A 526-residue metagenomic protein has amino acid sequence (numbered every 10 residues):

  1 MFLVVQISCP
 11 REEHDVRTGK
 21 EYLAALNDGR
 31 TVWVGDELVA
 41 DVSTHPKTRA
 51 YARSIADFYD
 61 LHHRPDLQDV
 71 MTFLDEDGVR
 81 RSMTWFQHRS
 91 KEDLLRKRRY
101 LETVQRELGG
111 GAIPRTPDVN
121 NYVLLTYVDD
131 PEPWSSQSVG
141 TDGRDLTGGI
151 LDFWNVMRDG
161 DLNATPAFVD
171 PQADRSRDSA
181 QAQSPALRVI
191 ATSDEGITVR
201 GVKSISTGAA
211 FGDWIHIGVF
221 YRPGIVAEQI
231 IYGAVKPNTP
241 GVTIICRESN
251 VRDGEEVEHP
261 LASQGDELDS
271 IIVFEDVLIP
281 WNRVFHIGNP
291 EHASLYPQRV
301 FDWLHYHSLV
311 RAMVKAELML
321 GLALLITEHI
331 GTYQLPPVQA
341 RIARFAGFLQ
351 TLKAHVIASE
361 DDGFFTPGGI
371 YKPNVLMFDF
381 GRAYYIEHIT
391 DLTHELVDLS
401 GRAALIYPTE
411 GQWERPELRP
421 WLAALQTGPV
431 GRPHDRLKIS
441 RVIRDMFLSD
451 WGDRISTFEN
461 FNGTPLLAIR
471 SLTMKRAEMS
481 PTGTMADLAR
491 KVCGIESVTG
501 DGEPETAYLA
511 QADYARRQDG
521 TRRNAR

Functional and structural regions predicted by a protein language model:
C9-F73: Acidic/polar, glycine-rich intrinsically disordered N-terminal extensions of enzymes
R49, R53, N155-R158, T198 (+5 more regions): Generic structural signal for well-ordered, non-transmembrane alpha-helical segments in soluble/cytosolic regions
A56-Y59, T327, L349, K353-V356 (+2 more regions): A structural signal for well-ordered alpha-helices, especially hydrophobic packing surfaces of coiled-coils
F73-W214, Y221-G233, T243: Glycine-rich flavin
P166-R311, E478-N524: FAD-binding core of flavoproteins
H307-F365: Extended amphipathic alpha-helical segments enriched in small hydrophobics
P336-A343, Y371-D379: Short, charged, amphipathic alpha-helical segments
L376-R523: Alpha-helix capping/hinge segments and adjacent helical runs
